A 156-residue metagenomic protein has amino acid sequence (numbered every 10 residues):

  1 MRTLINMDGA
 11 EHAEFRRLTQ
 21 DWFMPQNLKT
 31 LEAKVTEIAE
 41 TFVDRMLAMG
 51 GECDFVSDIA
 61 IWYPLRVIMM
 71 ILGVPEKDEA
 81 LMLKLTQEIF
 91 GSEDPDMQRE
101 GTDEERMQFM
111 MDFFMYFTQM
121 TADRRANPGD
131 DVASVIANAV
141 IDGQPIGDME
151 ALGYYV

Functional and structural regions predicted by a protein language model:
M1-V156: Cytochrome P450
